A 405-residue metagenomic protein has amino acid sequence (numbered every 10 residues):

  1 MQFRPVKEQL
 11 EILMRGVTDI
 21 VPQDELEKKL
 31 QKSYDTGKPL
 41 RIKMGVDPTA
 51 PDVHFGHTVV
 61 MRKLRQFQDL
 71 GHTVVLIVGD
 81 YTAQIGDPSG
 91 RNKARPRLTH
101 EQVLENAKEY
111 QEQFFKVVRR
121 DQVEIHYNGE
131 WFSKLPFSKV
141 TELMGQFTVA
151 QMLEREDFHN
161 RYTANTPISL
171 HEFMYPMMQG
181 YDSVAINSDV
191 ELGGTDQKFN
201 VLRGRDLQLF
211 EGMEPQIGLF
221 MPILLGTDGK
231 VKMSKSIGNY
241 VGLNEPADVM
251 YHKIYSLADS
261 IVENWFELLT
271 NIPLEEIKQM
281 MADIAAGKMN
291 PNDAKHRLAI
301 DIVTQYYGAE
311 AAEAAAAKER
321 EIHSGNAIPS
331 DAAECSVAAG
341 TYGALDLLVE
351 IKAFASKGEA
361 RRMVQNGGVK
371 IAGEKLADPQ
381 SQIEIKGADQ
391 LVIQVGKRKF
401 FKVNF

Functional and structural regions predicted by a protein language model:
M1-I42: Positively charged, low-complexity intrinsically disordered leader regions
V21-P22, H126, C335-A338: Short acidic-hydrophobic, aromatic-tinged amphipathic segments that line or gate anion-handling sites
L26-D87, L192-K198, G204: N-terminal catalytic cores of NTP/NDP-binding nucleotidyl/phosphoryl-transfer enzymes
V75-Y81, Q102, A107-Q122, H126-A282 (+2 more regions): Alpha-helical recognition segments enriched in aromatics with Gly/Pro capping that present substrate-recognition
I85-G90, P136-S138: Short, conserved acidic/polar surface loops in the N-terminal third of protein domains
P88-L104: A charged helix-plus-loop insertion that forms the helical arch/lid used to bind and gate nucleic-acid substrates
Q208-F405: Conserved nucleotide- and phosphate/pyrophosphate-binding catalytic cores in adenylate/nucleotidyl-handling enzymes
